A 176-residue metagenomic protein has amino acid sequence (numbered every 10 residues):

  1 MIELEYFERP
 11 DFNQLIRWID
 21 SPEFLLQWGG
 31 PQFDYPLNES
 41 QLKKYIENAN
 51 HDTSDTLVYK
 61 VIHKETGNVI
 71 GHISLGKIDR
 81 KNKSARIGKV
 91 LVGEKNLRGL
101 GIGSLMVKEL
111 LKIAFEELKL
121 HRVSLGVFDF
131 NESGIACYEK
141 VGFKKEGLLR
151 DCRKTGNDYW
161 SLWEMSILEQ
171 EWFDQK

Functional and structural regions predicted by a protein language model:
M1-N13, E23-G29, W163, E169-K176: Conserved N-terminal entry element of GNAT/NAT acetyltransferase domains
R9, Q32-N96, I113, L168-E171: Acetyl-CoA-dependent GNAT
R17-D34, A49: Helix-loop element at the rim of GNAT/NAT acetyltransferase active sites that forms part of the acceptor-substrate
G67-G71, S133, Y159: Glycine-rich acetyl-CoA-binding "A-motif" of GNAT/NAT acetyltransferases
G99-I113, A136-K140: Conserved acetyl-CoA-binding loop-helix of GNAT-fold acetyltransferases
E116-G126: Conserved GNAT acetyl-CoA-binding A-motif
L125-I135, C152-G156: Conserved beta-strand-loop-alpha-helix junction that forms the acyl-donor binding cleft
Y138, F143, M165: Conserved active-site tyrosine of GNAT-family acetyltransferases
